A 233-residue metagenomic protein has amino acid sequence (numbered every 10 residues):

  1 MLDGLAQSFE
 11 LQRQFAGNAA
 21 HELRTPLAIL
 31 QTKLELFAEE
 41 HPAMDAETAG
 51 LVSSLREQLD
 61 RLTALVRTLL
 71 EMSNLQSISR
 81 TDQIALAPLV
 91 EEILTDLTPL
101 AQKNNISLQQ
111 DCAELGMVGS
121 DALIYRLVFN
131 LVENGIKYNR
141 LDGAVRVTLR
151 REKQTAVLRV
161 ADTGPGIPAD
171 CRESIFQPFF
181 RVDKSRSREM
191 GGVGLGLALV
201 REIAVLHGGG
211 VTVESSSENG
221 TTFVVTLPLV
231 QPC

Functional and structural regions predicted by a protein language model:
S54-L62: Short alpha-helical segment of the dimerization/phosphotransfer core of two-component systems
L100-Q109, L115: Short conserved segments within the C-terminal catalytic ATPase subdomain
G135-I136: Short helix-loop "hinge" at the ATP-lid/N-box region of the Bergerat-fold HATPase_c
D142-Q154: Short beta-strand/loop element within the Bergerat-fold HATPase_c
D162: Acidic ATP/Mg2+-coordinating residue in the GHKL
I167-R181: Short conserved segment of the HATPase_c
G208-G209: Conserved glycine-rich
